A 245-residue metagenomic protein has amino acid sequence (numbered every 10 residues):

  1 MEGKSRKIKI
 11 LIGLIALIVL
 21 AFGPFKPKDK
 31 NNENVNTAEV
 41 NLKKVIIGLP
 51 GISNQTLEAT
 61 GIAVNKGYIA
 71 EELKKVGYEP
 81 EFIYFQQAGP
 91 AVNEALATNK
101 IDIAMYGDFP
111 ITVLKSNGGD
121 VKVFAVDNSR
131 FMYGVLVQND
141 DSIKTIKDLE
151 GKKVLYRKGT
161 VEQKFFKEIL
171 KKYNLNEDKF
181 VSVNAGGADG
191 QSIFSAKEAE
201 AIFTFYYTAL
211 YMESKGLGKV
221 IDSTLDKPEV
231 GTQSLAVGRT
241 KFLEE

Functional and structural regions predicted by a protein language model:
M1-K44: Short, low-complexity disordered leader/linker segments with a strong preference for bacterial N-terminal type II
E39, Q138-K153, T240-E245: Flexible hinge/capping segments at coil-to-helix
N41-K43, V113-F124, Y211-L225: Ligand-binding "clamshell"
K44-N65, G159: Extracytoplasmic "Venus flytrap"
G61-Y78, Q163-V181, E213-L217: Ligand-binding cleft/hinge of the Venus flytrap
F82-E94, G107, F180-A196, Y206-Y207: Short helix-initiation/N-cap motifs at beta->coil->alpha
Q86-G89, N99-T112, G159-V161, G187 (+3 more regions): Beta->alpha turn/N-cap motifs
S182, D189-E245: Pocket-lining segment of extracytoplasmic ligand-binding domains
